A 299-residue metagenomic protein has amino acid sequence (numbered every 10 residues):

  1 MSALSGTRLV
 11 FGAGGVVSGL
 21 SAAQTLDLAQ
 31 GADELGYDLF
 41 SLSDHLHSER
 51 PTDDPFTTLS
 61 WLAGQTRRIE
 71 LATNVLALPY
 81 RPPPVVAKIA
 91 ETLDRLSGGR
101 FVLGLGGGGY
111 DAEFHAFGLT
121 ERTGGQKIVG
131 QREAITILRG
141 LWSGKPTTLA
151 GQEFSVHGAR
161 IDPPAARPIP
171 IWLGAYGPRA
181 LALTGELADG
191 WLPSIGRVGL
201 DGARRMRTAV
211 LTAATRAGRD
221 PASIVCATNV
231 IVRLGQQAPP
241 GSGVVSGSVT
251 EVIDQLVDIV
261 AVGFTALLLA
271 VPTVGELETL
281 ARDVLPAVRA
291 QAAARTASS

Functional and structural regions predicted by a protein language model:
M1-Q65, I169, A270-V274: N-terminal beta1-alpha1-beta2 module of alpha/beta enzyme domains
S2-T7, P82-L187, D201-I224, G235-A238 (+1 more regions): Internal, glycine-rich beta/alpha segment that forms the wall or movable "lid" of small-molecule/cofactor binding
L9-G15, F40-L42, E70-N74, F101-L105 (+4 more regions): Hydrophobic faces of well-ordered beta-strands that scaffold small-molecule active sites in alpha/beta enzyme cores
F11-A23, L76-P84, A165-Y176, Q236-E251 (+1 more regions): Active-site mouth loops of central-metabolism enzymes
L20-A32, V86-I89, L173-E186, V244-I259: Short, acidic/polar
T25-Q30, F56-S60, A87-E91, R132-R139 (+4 more regions): Generic structural signal for well-ordered alpha-helices, preferentially at hydrophobic/aromatic core positions
Y37, G98, A188-D189, F264-T265: A structural motif
T52-N74, G130-I137, L141, T208-A217 (+3 more regions): Alpha-helix-loop-beta-strand connector modules within alpha/beta enzyme cores
